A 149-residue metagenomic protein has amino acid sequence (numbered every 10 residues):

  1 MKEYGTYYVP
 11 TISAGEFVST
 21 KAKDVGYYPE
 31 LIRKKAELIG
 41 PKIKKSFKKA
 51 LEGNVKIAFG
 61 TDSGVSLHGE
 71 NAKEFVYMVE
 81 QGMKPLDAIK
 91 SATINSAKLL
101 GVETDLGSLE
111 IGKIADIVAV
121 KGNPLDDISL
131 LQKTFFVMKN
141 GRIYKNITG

Functional and structural regions predicted by a protein language model:
Y4-G40: Active-site gating loops and adjacent loop-to-helix segments of metal-dependent hydrolytic enzymes
Y28-L31, L38-N123: His/Asp/Glu-enriched, well-ordered alpha-helical/loop segment that forms or immediately abuts the divalent-metal
D126: Small/polar (Gly/Ser/Thr/Ala-rich) solvent-exposed segments that form structured loops/beta-strands/short helices used
L130-Q132: Short, small/polar residue-rich loop motifs at catalytic or cofactor-binding pockets
V137: Short aromatic-centered micro-motifs
